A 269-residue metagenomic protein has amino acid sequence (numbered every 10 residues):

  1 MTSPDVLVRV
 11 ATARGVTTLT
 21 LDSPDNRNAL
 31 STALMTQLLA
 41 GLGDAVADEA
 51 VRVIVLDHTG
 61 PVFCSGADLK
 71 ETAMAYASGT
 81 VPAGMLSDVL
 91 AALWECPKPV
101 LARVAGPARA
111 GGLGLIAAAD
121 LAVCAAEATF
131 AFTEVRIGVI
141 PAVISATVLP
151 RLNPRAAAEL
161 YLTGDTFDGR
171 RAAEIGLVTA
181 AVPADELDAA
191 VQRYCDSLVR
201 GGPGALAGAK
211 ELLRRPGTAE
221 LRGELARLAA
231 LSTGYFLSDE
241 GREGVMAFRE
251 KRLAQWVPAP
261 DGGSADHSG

Functional and structural regions predicted by a protein language model:
M1-T59, A91, D266-G269: Conserved CoA-thioester-binding segment of acyl-CoA-metabolizing enzymes
L19, S23, L38, L56 (+6 more regions): Terminal peptide-recognition signature
T36, H58-A92, A108, E220: Glycine- (often His-adjacent) and acidic-residue-rich active-site loop that binds/positions the CoA thioester
L42, F63, F130, F248 (+1 more regions): Conserved hydrophobic/aromatic "anchor" residues that stabilize well-ordered secondary structure elements
D48, C96-P97, K251: Acidic-histidine catalytic/liganding microenvironments
A91-P203, M246: Crotonase-fold acyl-CoA enzyme core
V123-A128, V178-A226, D239, Q255-G269: C-terminal long alpha-helix characteristic of the crotonase
L160-Y161, L212-P216, A230-F236: Helix-loop "lid/cap" segments that line or gate small-molecule binding pockets
